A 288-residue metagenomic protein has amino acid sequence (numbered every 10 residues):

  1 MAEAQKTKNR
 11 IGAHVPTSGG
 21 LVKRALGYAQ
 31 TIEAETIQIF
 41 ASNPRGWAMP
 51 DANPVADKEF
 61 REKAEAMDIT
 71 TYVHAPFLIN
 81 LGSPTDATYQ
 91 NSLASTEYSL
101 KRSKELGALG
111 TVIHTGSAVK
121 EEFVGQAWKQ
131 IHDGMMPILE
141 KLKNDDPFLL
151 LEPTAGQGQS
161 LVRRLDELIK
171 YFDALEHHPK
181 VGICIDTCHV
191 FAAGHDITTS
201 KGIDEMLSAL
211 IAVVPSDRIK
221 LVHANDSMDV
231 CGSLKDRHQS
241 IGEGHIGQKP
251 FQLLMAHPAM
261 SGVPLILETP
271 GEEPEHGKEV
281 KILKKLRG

Functional and structural regions predicted by a protein language model:
M1-A75, I79-K101: N-terminal pre-domain/capping segments
A2-K6, G27-E33, N53-Y72, S99-G107 (+4 more regions): Acidic (Asp/Glu)-rich catalytic clusters
H14-S18, F40-P44, P76-L78, G116-A118 (+4 more regions): Active-site beta-loop-alpha junctions enriched in small/polar residues
A29, H74, S92, S103 (+5 more regions): Conserved, mostly hydrophobic/aromatic
T36, G110, R218-L221: Residues at the N-termini of beta-strands
E65-A66, L81-G182: Active-site acidic/histidine proton-transfer and metal-coordination neighborhood in alpha/beta enzyme cores
A87-L100, F123-M136, R164-D173, K201-S208 (+2 more regions): Short, electropositive alpha-helical surface patch
M135-Q239: Acidic/histidine-rich catalytic cores of soluble enzymes
